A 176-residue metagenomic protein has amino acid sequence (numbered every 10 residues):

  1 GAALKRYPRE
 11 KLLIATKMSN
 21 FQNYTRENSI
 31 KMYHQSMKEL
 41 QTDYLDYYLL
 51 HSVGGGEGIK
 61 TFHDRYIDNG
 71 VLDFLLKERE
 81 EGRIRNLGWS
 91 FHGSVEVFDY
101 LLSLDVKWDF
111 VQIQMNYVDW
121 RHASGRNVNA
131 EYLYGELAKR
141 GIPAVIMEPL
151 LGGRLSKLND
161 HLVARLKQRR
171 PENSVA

Functional and structural regions predicted by a protein language model:
G1, V53-A176: Beta/alpha (TIM)-barrel catalytic core signal, keyed to glycine-rich beta->alpha loops juxtaposed to Asp/Glu that bind
G1-P8: Aromatic-lined substrate-binding rim segments of carbohydrate-active enzymes
L4, M37, R79: Conserved hydrophobic residues forming the short capping helix/wall of the S-adenosyl-L-methionine
P8, Q41-Y44, L49, R83 (+1 more regions): Short loop/turn motifs at secondary-structure junctions
P8-K11, S36: A contiguous, low-structure linker/loop signature
E10-Q22, Y44, Y48-H51, I113-Y117: A short, structured active-site edge motif that brings together acidic residues
N23-H34: Glycine-rich anion/phosphate-binding loops
K38-F62: Active-site groove signature of glycoside hydrolases
